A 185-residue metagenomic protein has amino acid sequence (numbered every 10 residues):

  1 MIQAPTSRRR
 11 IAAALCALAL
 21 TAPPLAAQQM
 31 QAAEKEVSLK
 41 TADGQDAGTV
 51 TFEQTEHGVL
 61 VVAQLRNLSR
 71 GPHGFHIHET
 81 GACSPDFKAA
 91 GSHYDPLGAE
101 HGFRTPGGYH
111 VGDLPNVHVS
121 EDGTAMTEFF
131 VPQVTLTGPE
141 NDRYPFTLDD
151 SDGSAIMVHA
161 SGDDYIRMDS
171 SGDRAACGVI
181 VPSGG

Functional and structural regions predicted by a protein language model:
I2, A26-G185: N-terminal leader/targeting pre-sequences
I2-A14: Bacterial N-terminal signal peptides that target proteins for export
A12-P23: Bacterial N-terminal signal peptides
